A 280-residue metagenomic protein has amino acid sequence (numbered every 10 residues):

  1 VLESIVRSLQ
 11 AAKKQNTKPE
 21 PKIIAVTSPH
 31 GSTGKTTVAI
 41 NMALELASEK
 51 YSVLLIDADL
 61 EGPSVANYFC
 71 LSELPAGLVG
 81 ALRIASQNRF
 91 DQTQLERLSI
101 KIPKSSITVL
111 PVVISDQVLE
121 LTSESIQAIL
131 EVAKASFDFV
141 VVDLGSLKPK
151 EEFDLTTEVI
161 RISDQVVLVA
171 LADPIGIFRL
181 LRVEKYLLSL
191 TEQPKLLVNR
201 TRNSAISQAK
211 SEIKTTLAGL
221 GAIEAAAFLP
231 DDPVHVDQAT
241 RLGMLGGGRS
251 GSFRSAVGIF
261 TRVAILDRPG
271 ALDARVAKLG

Functional and structural regions predicted by a protein language model:
V1-I23, E73-V79, R83-T93, L187-P194 (+5 more regions): Acidic-aromatic/histidine active-site loop/patch
E20-Y68, A133: Walker A/P-loop phosphate-binding motif and the immediately C-terminal alpha-helix
P29, L171-A172, P194-A209, F228-H235: G-domain G4 guanine-recognition motif of GTPases
L46-V109, A226: Phosphate-binding loop that captures ATP/GTP phosphates
Q87-D154: Cytosolic-facing regulatory segments adjacent to core modules
P111-V112, V141-D143, V167-L171, L196-R200: Conserved beta-strand segments of the P-loop GTPase G domain that flank and frequently precede/overlap
A135-D138, E152-D173: Inter-motif core of Ras-like GTPase G domains
R200-R202, K214-G247: Beta-strand-loop-alpha "switch" segments that mediate conformational coupling across diverse proteins
